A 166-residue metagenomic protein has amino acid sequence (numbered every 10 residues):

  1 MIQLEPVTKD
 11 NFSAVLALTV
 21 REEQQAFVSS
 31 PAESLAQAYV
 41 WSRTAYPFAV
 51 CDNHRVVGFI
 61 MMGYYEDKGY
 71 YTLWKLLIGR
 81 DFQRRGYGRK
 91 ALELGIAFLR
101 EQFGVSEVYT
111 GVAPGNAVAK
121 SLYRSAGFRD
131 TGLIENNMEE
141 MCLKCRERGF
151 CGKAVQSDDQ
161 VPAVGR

Functional and structural regions predicted by a protein language model:
I2-W74, G79-D81, F98, Q102 (+3 more regions): Acetyl-CoA-dependent GNAT
G79-R85, P114-G115: Active-site acidic-Proline motif in GNAT/NAT acetyltransferases
F82, G86-L94: Conserved acetyl-CoA pyrophosphate-binding loop and the N-cap/start of the following alpha-helix in GNAT-like
R89, P114-T131: Conserved active-site alpha-helix within GNAT-family acetyltransferase domains
E101-G111: Conserved GNAT acetyl-CoA-binding A-motif
Y109-K120, N136-E139, R146: Conserved beta-strand-loop-alpha-helix junction that forms the acyl-donor binding cleft
E140-R166: Terminal substrate-recognition subdomain of acyl/acetyltransferases
